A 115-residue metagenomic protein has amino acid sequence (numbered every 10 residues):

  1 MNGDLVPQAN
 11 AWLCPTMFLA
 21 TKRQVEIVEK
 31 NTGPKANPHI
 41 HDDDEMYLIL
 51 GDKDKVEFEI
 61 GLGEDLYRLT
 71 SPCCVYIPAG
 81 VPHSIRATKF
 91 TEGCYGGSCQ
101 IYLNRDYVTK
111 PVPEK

Functional and structural regions predicted by a protein language model:
M1-G33: A short, N-terminal "cap"/entry segment at the start of jelly-roll beta-barrel domains of the cupin/DSBH fold
L19, E45-I49, Y76, G96-Q100: Ordered hydrophobic segments in well-structured contexts
R23-Q24, Y67-T70, C94: Solvent-exposed interaction surfaces and binding hotspots enriched for charged
V25-Y47: Short basic alpha-helical hairpin corresponding to helix-turn-helix/winged-helix-like nucleic-acid-binding
N31-G33, L62-G63, A79-V81: Short acidic (Asp/Glu) patches
M46-S71, T109-P111: A short beta-strand-loop-beta hairpin characteristic of the jelly-roll/cupin
G61, T88-K115: Double-stranded beta-helix
R68-K89: Conserved metal-binding segment of the jelly-roll/cupin
